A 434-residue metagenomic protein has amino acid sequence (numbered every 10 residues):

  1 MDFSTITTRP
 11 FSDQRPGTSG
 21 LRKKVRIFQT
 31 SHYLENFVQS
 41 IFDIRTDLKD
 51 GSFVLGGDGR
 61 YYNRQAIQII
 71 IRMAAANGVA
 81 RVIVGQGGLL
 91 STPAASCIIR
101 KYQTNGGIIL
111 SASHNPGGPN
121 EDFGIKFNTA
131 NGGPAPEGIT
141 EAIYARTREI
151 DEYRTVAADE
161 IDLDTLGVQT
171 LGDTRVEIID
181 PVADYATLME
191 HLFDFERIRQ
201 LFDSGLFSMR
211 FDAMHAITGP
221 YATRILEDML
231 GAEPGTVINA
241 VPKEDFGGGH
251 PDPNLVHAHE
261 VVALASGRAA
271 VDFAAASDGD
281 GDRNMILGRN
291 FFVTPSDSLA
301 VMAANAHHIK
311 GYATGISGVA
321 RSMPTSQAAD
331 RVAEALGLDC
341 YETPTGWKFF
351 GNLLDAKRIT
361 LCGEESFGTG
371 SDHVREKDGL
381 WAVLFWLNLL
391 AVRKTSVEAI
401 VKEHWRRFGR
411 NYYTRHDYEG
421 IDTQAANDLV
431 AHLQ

Functional and structural regions predicted by a protein language model:
M1-Q14, T18-L21, I27, S31-Q39 (+9 more regions): Phosphate-moiety recognition in structured ligand-binding domains
D2-F11, H32, P119-A269: Gly/Ser/Thr-enriched, mixed-charge loops and adjacent short helices that form phosphate/oxyanion-binding elements
K24, S52-D58, N128, S208-D212 (+1 more regions): Short glycine-rich or small-residue beta-strand-to-loop segments that form or flank ligand, phosphate, metal/Fe-S
F37-F53, F195-S204: Glycine-rich phosphate/diphosphate-binding loops that line cofactor/substrate pockets in enzymes
V54-E121, R224-I286: N-terminal small/polar loop signature for handling phosphorylated ligands or for N-terminal nucleophile
G87, E137-V182, G288-E365, T369-G370: Proline/glycine-rich low-complexity loops and linkers
V271-F273, S277, I286-R289, A313-Q434: Phosphate-binding and adjacent anionic-ligand microenvironments
